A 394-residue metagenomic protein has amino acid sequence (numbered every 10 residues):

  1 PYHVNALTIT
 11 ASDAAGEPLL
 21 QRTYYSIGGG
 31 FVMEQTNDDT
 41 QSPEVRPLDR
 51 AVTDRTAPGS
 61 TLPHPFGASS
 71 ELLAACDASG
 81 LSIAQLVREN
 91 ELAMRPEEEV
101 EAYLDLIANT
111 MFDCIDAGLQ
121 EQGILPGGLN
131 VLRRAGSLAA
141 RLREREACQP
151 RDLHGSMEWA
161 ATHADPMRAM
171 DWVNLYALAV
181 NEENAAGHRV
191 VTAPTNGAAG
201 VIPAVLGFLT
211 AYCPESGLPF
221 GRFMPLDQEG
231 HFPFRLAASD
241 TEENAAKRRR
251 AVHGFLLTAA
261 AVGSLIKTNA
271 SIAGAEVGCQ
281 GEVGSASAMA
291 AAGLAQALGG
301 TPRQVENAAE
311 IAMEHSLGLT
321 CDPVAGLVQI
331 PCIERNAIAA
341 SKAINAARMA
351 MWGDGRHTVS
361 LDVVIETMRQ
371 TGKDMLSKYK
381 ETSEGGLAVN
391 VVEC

Functional and structural regions predicted by a protein language model:
P1-W159: C-terminal regulatory domains involved in ligand/effector binding and gene-expression control
Y2, C76, E97-M111, P166 (+13 more regions): Generic structural signal for well-ordered, non-membrane alpha-helical segments in soluble metabolic enzymes
G16, T23, G28, G217 (+1 more regions): ATP-binding N-lobe of GHMP and related small-molecule kinases
N90, H154, E182-A185, V205 (+4 more regions): Short acidic (Asp/Glu) and glycine-rich catalytic loops that position anionic groups and cofactors
M94-L236, D240-G278, G386-C394: Accessory "access/gating" subregions that flank catalytic or transport cores
L175, A179, G200-T210, L257-L265 (+3 more regions): Contiguous, well-ordered alpha-helical segments that form the cores/surfaces of helical PPI scaffolds
T195, A245, E276-V283, L294-L298 (+1 more regions): Short, surface-exposed loop/turn motifs that are enriched in glycine and acidic residues and include a nearby proline
P225, S287, A292-C394: Functionally critical mobile loop/hinge segments
